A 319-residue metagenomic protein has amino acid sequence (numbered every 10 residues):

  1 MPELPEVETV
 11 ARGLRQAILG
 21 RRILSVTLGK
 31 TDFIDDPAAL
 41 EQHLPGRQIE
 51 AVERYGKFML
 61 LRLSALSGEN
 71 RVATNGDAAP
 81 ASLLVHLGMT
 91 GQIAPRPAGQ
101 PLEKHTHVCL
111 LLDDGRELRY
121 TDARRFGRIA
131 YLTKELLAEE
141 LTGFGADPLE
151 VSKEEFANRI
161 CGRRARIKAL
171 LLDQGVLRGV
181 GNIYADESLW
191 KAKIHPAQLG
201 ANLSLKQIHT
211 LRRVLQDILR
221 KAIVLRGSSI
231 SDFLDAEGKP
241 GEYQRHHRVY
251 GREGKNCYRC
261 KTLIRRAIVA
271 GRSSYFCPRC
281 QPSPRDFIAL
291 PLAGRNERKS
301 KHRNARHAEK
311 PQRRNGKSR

Functional and structural regions predicted by a protein language model:
M1-I129, E150, L205, P284 (+3 more regions): Gly/Gly-Pro- and Ser/Thr-rich, intrinsically disordered tail segments characteristic of DNA damage-repair and tolerance
T9, E154, N158, R213: Short, contiguous clusters of charged residues that form electrostatic/catalytic patches at enzyme active sites, used
R22-H43, E53, L60, G99 (+2 more regions): Basic, nucleic-acid-binding surfaces and adjacent catalytic neighborhoods in DNA/RNA-processing proteins
G46, G56, G88-G91, G127 (+7 more regions): Glycine-centered flexibility motif
E69-N70, T74-N75, A123-R125, I129-A130 (+4 more regions): Generic signature of intrinsically disordered, low-complexity, basic-rich segments and short cationic peptides
A79-I194, L199-N202: Phosphate/anion-contacting hairpin/loop surfaces
